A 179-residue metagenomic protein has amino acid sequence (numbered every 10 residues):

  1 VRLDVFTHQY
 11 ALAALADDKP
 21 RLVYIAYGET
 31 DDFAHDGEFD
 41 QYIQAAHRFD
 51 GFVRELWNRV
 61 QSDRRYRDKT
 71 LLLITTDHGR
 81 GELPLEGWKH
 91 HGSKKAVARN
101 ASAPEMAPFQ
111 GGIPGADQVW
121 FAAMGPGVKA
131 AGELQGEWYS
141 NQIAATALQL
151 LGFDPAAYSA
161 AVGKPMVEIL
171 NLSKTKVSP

Functional and structural regions predicted by a protein language model:
V1-D17, I143-Q149, V162-L170: Active-site-proximal alpha/beta segments of enzymes that process anionic O-linked groups
V1-F6, D40-D50, L134-N141, A160: Soluble non-cytosolic domains of exported or imported proteins
H8-E55: Active-site His/acidic residue clusters
D17-V23, R65-L71, D117-V119, P126-G127: Loop/turn elements at helix/coil->beta-strand transitions in domains of secreted/extracellular proteins
E29-F33, D77-G81, P126-K129: Solvent-exposed loop/turn segments at secondary-structure junctions within structured extracellular/periplasmic domains
R48-N100, A147: Metal-dependent active-site segment of extracytoplasmic phospho-/sulfohydrolases and closely related
K89-L151, L172: Substrate-binding rim/cap in mid-to-C-terminal beta-strand-loop elements of soluble/periplasmic
W138, L151-P179: Polar, surface-exposed loop/tail segments that function as active-site lids or cofactor/substrate-recognition elements
